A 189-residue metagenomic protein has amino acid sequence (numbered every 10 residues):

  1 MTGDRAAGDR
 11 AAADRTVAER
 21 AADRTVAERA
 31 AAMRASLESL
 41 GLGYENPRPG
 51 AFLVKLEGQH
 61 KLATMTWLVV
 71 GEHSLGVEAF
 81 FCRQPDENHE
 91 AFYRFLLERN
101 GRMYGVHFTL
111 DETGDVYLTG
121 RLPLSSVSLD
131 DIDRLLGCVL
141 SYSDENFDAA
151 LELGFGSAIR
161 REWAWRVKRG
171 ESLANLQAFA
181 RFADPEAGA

Functional and structural regions predicted by a protein language model:
M1-R5, A22-N88: N-terminal catalytic cores of peptidoglycan-degrading enzymes
S36, L40, F95-M103, L135-A149: Conserved short hydrophobic interaction patches
L53, F108-R121, R160-W165: A short beta-strand-loop-alpha-helix capping motif that often carries His-Thr
G58, D111-G137: Amphipathic, soluble alpha/beta structural segments
E78-T119: Short, internal acidic amphipathic alpha-helical interface segments that mediate docking to partner proteins
S125-W165: A contiguous, mid-protein "functional segment" used to position or interact with cofactors/ions or partner subunits
L151-A189: Short, highly charged C-terminal tails/helix-capping segments
